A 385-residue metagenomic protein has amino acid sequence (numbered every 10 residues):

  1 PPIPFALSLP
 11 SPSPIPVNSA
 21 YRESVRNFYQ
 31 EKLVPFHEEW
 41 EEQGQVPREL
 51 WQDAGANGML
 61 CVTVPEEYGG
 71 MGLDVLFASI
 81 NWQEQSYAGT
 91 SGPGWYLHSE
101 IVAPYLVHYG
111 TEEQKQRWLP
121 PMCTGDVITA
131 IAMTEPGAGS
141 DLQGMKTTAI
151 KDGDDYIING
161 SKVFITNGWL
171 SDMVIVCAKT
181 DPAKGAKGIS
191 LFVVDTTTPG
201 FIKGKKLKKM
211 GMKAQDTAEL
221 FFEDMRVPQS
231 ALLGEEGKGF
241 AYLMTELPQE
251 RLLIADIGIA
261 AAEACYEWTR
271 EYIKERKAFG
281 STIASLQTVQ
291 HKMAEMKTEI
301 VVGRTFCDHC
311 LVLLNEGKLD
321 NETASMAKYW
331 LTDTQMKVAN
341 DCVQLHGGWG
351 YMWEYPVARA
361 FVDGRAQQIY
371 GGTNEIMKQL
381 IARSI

Functional and structural regions predicted by a protein language model:
P1-G94, Y109-Q114, P121-D126, G139-L142 (+4 more regions): Alpha-helical interface subdomain recognition
G58, N81-S86, A178, V194-P199 (+1 more regions): Short Ser/Thr-interspersed hydrophobic loop/turn segments at strand-loop and sheet-helix junctions that line or gate
W95, M122, G137-S140, F164-N167 (+3 more regions): Short Gly/Pro-enriched turn/cap motifs at secondary-structure boundaries
E100-Y109: Helix-loop "lid/cap" segments that line or gate small-molecule binding pockets
H108-G110, I150, V176-T180, V193-D195 (+3 more regions): Short beta-strand-to-turn element immediately C-terminal to the catalytic PLP-Schiff-base lysine in fold type I
G125-M133: A short, Trp-centered hydrophobic/proline-enriched beta-strand micro-motif
G144, T197-P228: Flexible, small-/acidic-enriched active-site or ligand-binding loops
N159-K203: A short core secondary-structure module
